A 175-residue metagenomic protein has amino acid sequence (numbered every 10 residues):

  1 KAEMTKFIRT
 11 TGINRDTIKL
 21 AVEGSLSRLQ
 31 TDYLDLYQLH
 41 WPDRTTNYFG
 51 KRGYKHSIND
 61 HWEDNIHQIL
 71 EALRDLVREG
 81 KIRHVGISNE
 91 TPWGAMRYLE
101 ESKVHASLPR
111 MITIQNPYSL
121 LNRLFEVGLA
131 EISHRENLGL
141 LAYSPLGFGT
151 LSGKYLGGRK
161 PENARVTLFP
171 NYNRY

Functional and structural regions predicted by a protein language model:
K1-R9, Q38-G53: N-terminal small/glycine-rich loop or linker at the start of catalytic domains across soluble metabolic enzymes
T10-A21: Glycine-rich anion/phosphate-binding loops
E23-D32: Phosphate/pyrophosphate-binding loops at sites that engage ATP/ADP/AMP, CoA/4′-phosphopantetheine, polyphosphate
L34-L36: Metal-dependent phosphodiesterase/phospholipase catalytic core, i.e., the His/Asp/Glu-rich active-site region
P42-Y175: Beta/alpha (TIM)-barrel catalytic core signal, keyed to glycine-rich beta->alpha loops juxtaposed to Asp/Glu that bind
